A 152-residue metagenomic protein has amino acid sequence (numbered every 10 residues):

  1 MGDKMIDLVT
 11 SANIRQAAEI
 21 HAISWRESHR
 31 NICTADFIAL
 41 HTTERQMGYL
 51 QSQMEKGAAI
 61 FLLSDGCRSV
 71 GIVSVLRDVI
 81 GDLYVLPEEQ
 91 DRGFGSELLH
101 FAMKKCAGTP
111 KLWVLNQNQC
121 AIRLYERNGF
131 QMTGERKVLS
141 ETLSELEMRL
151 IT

Functional and structural regions predicted by a protein language model:
K4-E19: A short beta-loop-alpha structural element at the N-terminal edge of CoA-dependent acyl/N-acetyltransferase catalytic
A22-Y49: Conserved GNAT-fold acetyl-CoA-binding loop/helix
E55-G71: Conserved beta-hairpin
L63, E89, G93-F101: Conserved acetyl-CoA pyrophosphate-binding loop and the N-cap/start of the following alpha-helix in GNAT-like
V79-Q90, V114-L115: A short, internal acetyl-CoA/4′-phosphopantetheine-binding micro-motif in the GNAT/acyltransferase core
K105-Q117: Conserved GNAT acetyl-CoA-binding A-motif
K111-V114, Q131-E147: Conserved catalytic-core motifs of GNAT/GCN5-like acyltransferases
Y125, F130: Conserved active-site tyrosine of GNAT-family acetyltransferases
